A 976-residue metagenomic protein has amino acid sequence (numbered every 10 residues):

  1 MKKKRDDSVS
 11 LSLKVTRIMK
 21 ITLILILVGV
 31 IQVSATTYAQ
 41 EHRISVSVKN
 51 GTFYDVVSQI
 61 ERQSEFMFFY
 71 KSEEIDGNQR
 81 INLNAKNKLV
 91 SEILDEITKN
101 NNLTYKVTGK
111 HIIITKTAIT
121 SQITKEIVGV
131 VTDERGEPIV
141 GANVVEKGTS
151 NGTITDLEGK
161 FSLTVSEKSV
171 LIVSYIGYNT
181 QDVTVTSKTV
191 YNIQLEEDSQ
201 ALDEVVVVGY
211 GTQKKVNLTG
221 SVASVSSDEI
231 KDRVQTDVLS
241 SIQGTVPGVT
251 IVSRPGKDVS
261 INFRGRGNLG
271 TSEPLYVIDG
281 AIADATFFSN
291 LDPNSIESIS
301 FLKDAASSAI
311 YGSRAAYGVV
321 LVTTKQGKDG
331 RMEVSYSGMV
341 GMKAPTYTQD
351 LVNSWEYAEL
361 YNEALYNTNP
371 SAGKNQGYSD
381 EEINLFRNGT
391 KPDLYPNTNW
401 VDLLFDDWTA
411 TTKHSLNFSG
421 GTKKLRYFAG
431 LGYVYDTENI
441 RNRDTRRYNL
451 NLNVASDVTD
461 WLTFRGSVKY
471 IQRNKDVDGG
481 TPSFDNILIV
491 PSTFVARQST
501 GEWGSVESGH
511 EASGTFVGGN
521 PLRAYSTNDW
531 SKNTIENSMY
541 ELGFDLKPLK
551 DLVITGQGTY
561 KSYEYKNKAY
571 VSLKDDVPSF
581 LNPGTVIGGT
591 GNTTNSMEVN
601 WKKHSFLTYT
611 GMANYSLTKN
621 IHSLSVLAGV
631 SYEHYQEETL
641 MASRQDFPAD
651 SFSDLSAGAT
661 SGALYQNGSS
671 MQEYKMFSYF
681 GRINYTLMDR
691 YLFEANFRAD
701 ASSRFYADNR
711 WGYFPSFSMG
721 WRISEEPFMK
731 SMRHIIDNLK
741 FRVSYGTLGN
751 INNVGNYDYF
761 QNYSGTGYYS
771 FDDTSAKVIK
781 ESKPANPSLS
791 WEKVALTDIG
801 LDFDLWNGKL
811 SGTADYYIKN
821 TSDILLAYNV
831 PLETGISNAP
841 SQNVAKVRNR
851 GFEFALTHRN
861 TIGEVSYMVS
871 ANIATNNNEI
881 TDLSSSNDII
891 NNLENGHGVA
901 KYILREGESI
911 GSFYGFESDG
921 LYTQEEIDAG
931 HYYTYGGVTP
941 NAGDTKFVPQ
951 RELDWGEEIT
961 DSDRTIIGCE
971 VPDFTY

Functional and structural regions predicted by a protein language model:
M1-N451, V458, T463-R465, A512 (+7 more regions): Short, small/polar-rich motifs associated with maturation and membrane association, primarily at protein termini
T36-Y38, V130-E134, V145, T155 (+10 more regions): Well-ordered, non-transmembrane segments within structured domains
E204, A285, S651, T774 (+3 more regions): Coil residues (strongly favoring Ser/Thr
K215-V216, I310-G312, G330-R331, P345-Y347 (+5 more regions): Switch/connector loops and helix/strand junctions flanking conserved nucleotide-binding motifs in nucleotide-processing
I230, R266, E273, R447 (+4 more regions): Extracellular/periplasmic, surface-exposed regions of secreted and cell-surface proteins
S335-P392, M641, T861-F974: Conserved small-residue
N486-I487: Acidic, Ser/Thr-rich peripheral helices and adjacent loops at domain boundaries
R497-H510, M732: Outer-membrane beta-barrel biogenesis signature
